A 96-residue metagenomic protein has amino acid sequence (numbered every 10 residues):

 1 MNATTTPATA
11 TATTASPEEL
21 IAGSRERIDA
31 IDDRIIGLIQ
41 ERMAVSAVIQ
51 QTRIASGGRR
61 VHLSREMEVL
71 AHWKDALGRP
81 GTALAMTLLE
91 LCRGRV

Functional and structural regions predicted by a protein language model:
M1-V96: Domain-level signature for soluble enzymes in the chorismate/prephenate branch of the shikimate pathway
